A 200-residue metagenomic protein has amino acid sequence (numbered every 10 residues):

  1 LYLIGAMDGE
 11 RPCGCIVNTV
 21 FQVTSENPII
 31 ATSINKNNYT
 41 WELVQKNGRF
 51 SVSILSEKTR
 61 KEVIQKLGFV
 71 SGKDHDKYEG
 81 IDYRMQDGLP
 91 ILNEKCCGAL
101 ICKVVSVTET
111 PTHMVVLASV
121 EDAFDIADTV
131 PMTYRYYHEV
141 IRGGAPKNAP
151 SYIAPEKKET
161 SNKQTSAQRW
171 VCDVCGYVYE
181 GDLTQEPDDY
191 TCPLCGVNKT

Functional and structural regions predicted by a protein language model:
L1-A167: Basic, polyanion-binding surface patches
T19, G196-K199: Extracellular/secretory pathway and lumenal proteins
C96, C175-Y177: Well-ordered beta-strand scaffold positions
W170-D173, G181: Mature, structured domains enriched in cysteine- and short glycine motifs
C172-C175, C192-C195: Short cysteine-rich clusters marking metal-coordination/redox-active sites
V178-D182, K199-T200: Short, non-ligating residues that shape and space the ligands of small metal-coordination modules and catalytic
D182-T191: Short linker/helix segments within small regulatory modules
